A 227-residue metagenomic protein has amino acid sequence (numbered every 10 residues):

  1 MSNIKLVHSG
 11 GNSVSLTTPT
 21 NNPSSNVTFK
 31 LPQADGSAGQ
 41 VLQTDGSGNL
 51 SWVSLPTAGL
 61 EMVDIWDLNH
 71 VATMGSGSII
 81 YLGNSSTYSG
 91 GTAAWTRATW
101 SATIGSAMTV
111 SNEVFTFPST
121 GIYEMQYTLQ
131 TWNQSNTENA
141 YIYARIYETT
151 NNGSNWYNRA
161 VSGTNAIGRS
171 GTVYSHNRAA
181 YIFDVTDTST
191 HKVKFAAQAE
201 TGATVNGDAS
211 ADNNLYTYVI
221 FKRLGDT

Functional and structural regions predicted by a protein language model:
M1-A58, Q198-G202, L224-T227: Extracellular repetitive beta-rich solenoid segments
M1-N3, G11, N26, G39 (+7 more regions): Surface-exposed or flexible loop/turn and strand-edge residues in extracellular/cell-surface modules
T20, L31-A34, S119, L129-N133 (+2 more regions): Non-cytosolic beta-sheet module surface loops
K30, T116, I182-D184, I220: Generic structural detector for well-ordered beta-strands
L55-N139, A144, E148, S162 (+1 more regions): Terminal (often C-terminal
T109-S111, A140-A144, E148-D187: Glycine-rich strand-loop-strand elements at beta-sheet edges
G121-T131, S175-A180, H191-A199: Extracellular beta-strand-rich recognition modules
